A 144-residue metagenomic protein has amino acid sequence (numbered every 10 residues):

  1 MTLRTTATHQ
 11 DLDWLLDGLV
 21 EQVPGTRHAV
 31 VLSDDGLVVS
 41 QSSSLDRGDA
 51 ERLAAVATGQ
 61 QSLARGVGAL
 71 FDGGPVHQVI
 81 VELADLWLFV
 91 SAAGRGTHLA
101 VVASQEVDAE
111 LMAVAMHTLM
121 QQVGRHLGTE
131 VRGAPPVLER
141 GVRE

Functional and structural regions predicted by a protein language model:
M1-T26, V38-E144: Acidic, low-complexity cytosolic segments
S33: Short, acidic, Ser/Thr-enriched surface-loop or helix-capping motifs
